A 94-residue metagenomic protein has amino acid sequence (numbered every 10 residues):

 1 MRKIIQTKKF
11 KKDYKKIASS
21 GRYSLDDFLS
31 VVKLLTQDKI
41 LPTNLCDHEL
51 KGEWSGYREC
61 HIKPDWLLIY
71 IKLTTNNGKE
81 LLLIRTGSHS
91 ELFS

Functional and structural regions predicted by a protein language model:
M1-V32: Arg/Lys-rich, positively charged N-terminal/basic patches that mediate binding to nucleic acids
K3-I4, T43, C60, L82: Residues that recognize and position ribonucleotide moieties
K12-K15, R22-L25, C60-L67, I71-S94: Enriched for short, Lys/Arg-rich terminal
L25-V32, T43-D47, D65: Residue-level detector of alpha-helical recognition elements and their boundaries
S30-V31, K51-W54, I69-L73: Short alpha-helical linear motifs
L34-C60: A short, surface-exposed loop/turn module that caps and links secondary-structure elements
